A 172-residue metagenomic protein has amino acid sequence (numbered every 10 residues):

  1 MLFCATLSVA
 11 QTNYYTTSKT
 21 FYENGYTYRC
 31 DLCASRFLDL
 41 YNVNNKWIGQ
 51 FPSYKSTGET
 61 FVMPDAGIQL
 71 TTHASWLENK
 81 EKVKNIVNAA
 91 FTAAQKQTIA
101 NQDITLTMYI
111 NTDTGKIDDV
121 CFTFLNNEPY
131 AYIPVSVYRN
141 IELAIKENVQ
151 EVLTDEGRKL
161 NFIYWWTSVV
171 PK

Functional and structural regions predicted by a protein language model:
A5-L7: N-terminal signal peptide c-region/cleavage motif recognized by signal peptidases
Q11-K172: Charge-biased low-complexity segments
